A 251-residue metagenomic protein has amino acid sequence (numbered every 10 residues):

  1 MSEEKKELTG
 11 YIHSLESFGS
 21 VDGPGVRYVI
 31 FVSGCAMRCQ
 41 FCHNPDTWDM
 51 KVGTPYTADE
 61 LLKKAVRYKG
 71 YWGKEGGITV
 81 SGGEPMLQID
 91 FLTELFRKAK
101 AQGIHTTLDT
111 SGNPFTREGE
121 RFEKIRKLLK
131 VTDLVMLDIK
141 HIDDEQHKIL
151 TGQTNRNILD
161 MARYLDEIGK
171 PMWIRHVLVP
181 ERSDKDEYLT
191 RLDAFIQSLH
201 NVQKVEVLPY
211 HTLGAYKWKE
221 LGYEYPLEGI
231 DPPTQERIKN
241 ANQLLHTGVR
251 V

Functional and structural regions predicted by a protein language model:
M1-F31, M37-T54, R67-K74: N-terminal [4Fe-4S]-dependent radical SAM core
M1-V21, W173, L178-V251: Auxiliary Fe-S-binding modules of radical SAM enzymes
C35, P85: Hydrophobic adenine-recognition pocket in adenosine-nucleotide-binding enzymes
D46-M50, K148-T154, G222-I230: Short glycine-enriched, charge-decorated loop/helix-capping segments at active-site entrances that position
G53, E84, L150, E181 (+1 more regions): Pocket-edge positions in alpha/beta enzyme catalytic cores
G53-K63: Short cysteine/histidine-rich metal-coordination sites, predominantly Zn2+-binding motifs
V66-G70, K74-G77, M86-L213, E220: Conserved AdoMet/S-adenosylmethionine-binding subsite of the radical SAM
T79-S81: Short glycine-rich or small-residue beta-strand-to-loop segments that form or flank ligand, phosphate, metal/Fe-S
